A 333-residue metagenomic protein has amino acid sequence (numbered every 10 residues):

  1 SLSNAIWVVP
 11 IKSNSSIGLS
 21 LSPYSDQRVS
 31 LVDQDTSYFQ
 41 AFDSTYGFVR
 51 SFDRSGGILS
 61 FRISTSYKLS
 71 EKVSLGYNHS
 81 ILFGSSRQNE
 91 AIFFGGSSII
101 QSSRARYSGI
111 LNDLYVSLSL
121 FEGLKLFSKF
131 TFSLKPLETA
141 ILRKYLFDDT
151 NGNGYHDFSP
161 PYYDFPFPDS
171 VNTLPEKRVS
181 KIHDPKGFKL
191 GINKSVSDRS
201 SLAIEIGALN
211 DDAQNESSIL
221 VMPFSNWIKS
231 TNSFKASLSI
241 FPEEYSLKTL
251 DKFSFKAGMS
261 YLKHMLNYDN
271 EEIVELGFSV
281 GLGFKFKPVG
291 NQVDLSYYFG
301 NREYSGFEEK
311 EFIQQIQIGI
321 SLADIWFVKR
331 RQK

Functional and structural regions predicted by a protein language model:
S1-K333: Subset of outer-membrane beta-barrel
